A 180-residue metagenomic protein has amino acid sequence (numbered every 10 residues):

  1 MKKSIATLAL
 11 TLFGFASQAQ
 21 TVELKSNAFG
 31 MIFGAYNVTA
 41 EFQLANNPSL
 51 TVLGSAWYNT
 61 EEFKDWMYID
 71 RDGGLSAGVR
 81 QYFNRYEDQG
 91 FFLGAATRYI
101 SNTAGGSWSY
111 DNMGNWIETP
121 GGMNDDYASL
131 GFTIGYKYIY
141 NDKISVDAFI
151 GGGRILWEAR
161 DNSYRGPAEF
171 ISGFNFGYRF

Functional and structural regions predicted by a protein language model:
K2-L8: Sec-dependent signal peptide recognition, specifically the positively charged N-region followed immediately by
F13-T21: Sec/Tat signal peptide C-region and signal peptidase I cleavage site
T21-F33, S49-E62, G152-R154: Transmembrane beta-strand segments that form the barrel wall of outer-membrane beta-barrel proteins
G34-N37, G131: Short, surface-exposed coil-to-beta transition loops
E41-A148, Y178: Gram-negative (and chloroplast) outer-membrane scaffold detector with strong preference for beta-barrel transmembrane
S76, A168-F180: Outer-membrane beta-barrel "beta-signal"
N102-A104, I155-E158: Short catalytic/ligand-binding loop motif for oxyanion handling, primarily in non-cytosolic enzymes, centered on
W157-G166: A short acidic/glycine-rich loop-to-helix N-cap element
